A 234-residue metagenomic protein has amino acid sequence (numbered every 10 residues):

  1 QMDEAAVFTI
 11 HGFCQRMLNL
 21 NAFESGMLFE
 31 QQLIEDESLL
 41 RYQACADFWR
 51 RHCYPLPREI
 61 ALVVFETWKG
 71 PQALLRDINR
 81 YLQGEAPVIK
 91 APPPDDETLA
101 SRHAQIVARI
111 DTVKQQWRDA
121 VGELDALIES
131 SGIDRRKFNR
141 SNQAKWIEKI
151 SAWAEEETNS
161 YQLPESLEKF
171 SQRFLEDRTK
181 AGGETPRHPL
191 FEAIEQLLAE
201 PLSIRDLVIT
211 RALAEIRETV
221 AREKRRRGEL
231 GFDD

Functional and structural regions predicted by a protein language model:
Q1-E156, R226: Conserved ATP-dependent motor core of P-loop NTPases, especially the RecA-like helicase ATPase domain
E4, E30-L33, A91-A108, D177-D234: Accessory N-terminal region flanking or inserted into the helicase ATPase core in nucleic-acid motor proteins
P55-V63, K69-A73, I133-E218: Coupling/switch/interface segments within P-loop NTPase motor domains and analogous charged loops in nucleic-acid
